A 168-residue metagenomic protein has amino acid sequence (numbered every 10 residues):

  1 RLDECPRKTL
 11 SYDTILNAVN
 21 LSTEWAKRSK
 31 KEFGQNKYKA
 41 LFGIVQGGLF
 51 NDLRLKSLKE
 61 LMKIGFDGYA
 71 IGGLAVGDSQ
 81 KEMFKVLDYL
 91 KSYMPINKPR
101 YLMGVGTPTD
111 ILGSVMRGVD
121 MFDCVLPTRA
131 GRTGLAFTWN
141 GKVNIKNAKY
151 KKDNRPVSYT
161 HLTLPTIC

Functional and structural regions predicted by a protein language model:
R1-T23, V45-N51: Active-site beta->alpha loop and helix N-cap motifs at the rims of alpha/beta catalytic domains
V19-K30, L58, L87-D88: Generic structural signal for well-ordered alpha-helices, preferentially at hydrophobic/aromatic core positions
N36-K152, P156-V157: Glycine-rich phosphate/ribose-binding loops and adjacent secondary-structure elements that form binding surfaces
T160-T166: Conserved small/polar residues in nucleotide/adenosyl-binding loops
